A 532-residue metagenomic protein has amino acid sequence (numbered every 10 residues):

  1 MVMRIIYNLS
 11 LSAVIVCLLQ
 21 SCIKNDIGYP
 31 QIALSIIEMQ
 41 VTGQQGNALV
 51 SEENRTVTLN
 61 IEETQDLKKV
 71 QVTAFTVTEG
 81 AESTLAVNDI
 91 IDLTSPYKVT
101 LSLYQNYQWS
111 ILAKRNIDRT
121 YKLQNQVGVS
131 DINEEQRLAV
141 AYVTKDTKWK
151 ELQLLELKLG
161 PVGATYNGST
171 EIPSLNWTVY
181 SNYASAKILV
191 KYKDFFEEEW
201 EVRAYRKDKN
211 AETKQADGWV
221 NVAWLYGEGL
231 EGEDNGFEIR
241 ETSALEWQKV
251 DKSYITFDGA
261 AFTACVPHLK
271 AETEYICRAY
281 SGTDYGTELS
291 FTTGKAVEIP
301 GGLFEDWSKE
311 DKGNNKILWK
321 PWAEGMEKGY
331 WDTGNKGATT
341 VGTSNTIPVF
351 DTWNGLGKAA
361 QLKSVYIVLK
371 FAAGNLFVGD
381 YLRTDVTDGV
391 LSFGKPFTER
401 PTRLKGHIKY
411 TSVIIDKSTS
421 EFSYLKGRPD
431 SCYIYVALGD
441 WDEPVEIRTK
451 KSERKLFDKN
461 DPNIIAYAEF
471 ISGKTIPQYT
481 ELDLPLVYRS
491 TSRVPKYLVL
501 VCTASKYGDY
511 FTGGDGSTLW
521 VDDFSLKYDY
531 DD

Functional and structural regions predicted by a protein language model:
L18-S21: C-terminal motif of bacterial Sec signal peptides marking the signal peptidase cleavage site
I23-G218, E231-D234, E241-Y254, D258 (+2 more regions): Beta-rich interaction/scaffold domains
T273-Y280: Short beta-strand segments enriched for Tyr within beta-sheet-rich domains, predominantly fibronectin type III
E288-T339: Extracellular carbohydrate-recognition regions
D351-K370: Short carbohydrate-recognition loop motifs
S364-E446: Extracellular-facing segments of soluble proteins and assemblies that are Gly/Ser/Thr-biased and enriched in aromatics
E443-V494, G514: Extracellular carbohydrate recognition and processing domains and analogous Trp-centered ligand-binding platforms
K506-D531: Extracellular carbohydrate recognition
